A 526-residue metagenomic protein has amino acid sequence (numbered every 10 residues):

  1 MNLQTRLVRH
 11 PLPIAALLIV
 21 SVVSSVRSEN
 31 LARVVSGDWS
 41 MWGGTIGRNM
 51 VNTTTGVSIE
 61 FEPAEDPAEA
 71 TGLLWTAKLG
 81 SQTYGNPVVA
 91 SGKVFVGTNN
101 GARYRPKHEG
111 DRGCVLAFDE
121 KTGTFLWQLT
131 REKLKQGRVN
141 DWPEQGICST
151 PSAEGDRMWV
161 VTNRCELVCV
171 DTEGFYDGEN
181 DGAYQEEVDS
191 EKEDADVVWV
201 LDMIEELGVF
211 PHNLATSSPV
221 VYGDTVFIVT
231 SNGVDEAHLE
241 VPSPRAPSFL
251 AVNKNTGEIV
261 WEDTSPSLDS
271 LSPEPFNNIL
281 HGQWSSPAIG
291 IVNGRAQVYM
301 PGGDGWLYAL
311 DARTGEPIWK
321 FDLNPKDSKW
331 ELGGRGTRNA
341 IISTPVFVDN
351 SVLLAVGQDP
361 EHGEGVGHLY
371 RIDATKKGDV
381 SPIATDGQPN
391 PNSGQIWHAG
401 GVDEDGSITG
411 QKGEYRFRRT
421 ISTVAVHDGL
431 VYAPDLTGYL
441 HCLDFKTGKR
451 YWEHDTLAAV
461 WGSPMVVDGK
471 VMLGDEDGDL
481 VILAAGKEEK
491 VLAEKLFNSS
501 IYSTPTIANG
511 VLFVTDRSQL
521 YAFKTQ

Functional and structural regions predicted by a protein language model:
M1-R9: N-terminal secretory signal peptides that target proteins for export/translocation
H10-P11, G37: Short, flexible coil/linker elements and helix-boundary hinge sites characteristic of intrinsically disordered
P11-S21: Bacterial N-terminal signal peptides
V26-Q526: Noncatalytic, solvent-exposed loop/strand surfaces of beta-propeller-type extracellular/periplasmic domains
